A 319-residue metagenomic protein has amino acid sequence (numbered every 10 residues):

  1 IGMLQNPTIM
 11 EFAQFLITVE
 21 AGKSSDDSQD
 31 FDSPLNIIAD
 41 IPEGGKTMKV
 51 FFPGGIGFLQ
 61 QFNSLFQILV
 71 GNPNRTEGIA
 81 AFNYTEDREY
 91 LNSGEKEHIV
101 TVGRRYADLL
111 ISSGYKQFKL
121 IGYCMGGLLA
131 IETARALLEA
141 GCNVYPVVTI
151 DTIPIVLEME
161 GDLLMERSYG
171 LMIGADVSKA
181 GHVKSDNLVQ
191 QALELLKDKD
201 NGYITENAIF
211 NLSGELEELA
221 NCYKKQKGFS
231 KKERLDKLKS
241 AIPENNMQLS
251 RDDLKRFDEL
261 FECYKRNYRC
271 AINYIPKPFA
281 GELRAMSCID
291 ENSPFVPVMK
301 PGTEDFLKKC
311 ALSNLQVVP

Functional and structural regions predicted by a protein language model:
I1-P7: Phosphopantetheinylated carrier protein domains
I9-E11: Short, Lys/Arg-enriched alpha-helical microdomains
Q14-I17, S24-P319: A hydrolase-biased, glycine/serine/histidine/acidic-enriched motif that marks catalytic-domain neighborhoods in diverse
